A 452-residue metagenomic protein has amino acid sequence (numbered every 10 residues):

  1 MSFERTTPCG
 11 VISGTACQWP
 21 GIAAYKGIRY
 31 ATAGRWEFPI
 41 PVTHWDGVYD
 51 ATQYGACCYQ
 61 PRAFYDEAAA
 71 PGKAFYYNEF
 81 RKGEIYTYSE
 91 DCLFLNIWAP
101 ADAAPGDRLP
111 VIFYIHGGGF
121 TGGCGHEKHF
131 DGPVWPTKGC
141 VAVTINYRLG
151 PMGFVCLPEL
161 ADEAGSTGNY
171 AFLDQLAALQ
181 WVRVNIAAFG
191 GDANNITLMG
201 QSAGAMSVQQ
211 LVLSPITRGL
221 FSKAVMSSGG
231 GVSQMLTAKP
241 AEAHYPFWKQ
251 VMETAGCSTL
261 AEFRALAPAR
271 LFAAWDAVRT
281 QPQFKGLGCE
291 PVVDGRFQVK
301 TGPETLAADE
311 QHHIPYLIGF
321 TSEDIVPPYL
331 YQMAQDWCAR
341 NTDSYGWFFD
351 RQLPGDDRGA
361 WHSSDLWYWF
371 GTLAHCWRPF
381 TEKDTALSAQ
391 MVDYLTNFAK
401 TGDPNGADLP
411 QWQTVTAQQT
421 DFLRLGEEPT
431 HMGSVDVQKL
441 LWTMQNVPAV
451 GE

Functional and structural regions predicted by a protein language model:
M1-N169, A193, F380-M391, T401-Q411 (+2 more regions): Non-catalytic accessory segments of hydrolases
Y77-T254, L306-P327, W337-T342: Serine-hydrolase-like catalytic core of hydrolytic proteins
W135, L213-T217, D357-W361, T414-T416: Short glycine-biased active-site loop of nucleotidyltransferases that positions the nucleotide triphosphate and helps
R148-P151, M199-A203, W347-D356, P410-T416: Short, solvent-exposed turn/loop segments enriched in Gly/Ser/Thr/Pro and often Arg
K223, G230-A238, T254, S258-T385 (+3 more regions): Substrate-gating cap/lid region and adjacent catalytic-acid/histidine neighborhood within extracellular/lumenal
C338, D356-A360, E382-T385, H431-E452: C-terminal lobe and pocket-closing loops of periplasmic/extracytoplasmic Venus-flytrap solute-binding proteins
Q413-L440: C-terminal domain-tail junction helix/linker
